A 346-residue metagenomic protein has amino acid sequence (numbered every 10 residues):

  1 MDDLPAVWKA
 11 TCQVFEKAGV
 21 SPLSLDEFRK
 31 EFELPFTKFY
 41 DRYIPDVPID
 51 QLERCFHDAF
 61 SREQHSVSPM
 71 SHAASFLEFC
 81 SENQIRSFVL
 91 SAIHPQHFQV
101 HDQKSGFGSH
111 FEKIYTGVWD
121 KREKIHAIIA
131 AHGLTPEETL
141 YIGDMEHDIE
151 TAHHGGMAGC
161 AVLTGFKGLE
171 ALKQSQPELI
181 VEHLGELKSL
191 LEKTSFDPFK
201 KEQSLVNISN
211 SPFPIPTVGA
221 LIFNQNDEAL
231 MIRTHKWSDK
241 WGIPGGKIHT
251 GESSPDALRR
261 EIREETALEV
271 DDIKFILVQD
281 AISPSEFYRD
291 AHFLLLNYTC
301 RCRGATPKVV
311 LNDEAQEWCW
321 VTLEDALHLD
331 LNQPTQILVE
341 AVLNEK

Functional and structural regions predicted by a protein language model:
M1-S71: N-terminal helical cap/lid subdomain that shapes the substrate entry/recognition surface in HAD-like hydrolases
S61-D102, R122: Short, acidic loop-to-helix structural element flanking the phosphoryl-transfer center in phosphate-processing enzymes
E123-I149: Conserved Lys-Pro-Asp/Glu-containing loop-to-beta segment of HAD-superfamily phosphomonoesterases, centered on
L140-I180: Acidic, Mg2+-coordinating phosphoryl-transfer loop and its flanking beta/alpha structural elements, shared across
D197-L221, A291: Acidic, metal-coordinating catalytic segment for phosphate/diphosphate chemistry, firing primarily on the Nudix
N224, E228-E265: Conserved Nudix-box catalytic region and its N-terminal flanking loop in Nudix hydrolases and closely related
Q279-P307, V342: Active-site-adjacent beta-strand/loop module that shapes the phosphate/pyrophosphate-binding cleft
T299, V310-A341: NUDIX/MutT-family hydrolases
